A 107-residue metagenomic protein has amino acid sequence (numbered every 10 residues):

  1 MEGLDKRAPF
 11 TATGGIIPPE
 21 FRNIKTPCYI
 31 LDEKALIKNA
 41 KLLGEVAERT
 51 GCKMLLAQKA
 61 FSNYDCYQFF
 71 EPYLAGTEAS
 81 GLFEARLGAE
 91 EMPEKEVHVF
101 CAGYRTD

Functional and structural regions predicted by a protein language model:
D5, A12-I30: Generic N-terminal amphipathic, Lys/Arg-enriched alpha-helix
R7-T11, A35, L87: Active-site anion-handling motifs in enzyme catalytic cores
A12-I16, K38-L42, E48-S62: N-terminal glycine-rich anion-binding loops that anchor highly charged ligand groups
P19-F21, K41, F83, T106-D107: Non-catalytic helical/linker scaffolds that mediate oligomerization, partner binding, and domain coupling around large
F21, K34, F70: C-terminal, active-site-flanking charged/polar segments
I24-E33, C52-L56: A glycine-/small-polar-enriched, mobile loop at the entrance of the PLP active site in fold-type I
K34-I37, F83: Aromatic- and glycine-enriched glycan-recognition loops and surfaces that form the carbohydrate-binding subsites
C52-D107: Active-site-proximal beta-alpha core segment in soluble small-molecule metabolic enzymes
